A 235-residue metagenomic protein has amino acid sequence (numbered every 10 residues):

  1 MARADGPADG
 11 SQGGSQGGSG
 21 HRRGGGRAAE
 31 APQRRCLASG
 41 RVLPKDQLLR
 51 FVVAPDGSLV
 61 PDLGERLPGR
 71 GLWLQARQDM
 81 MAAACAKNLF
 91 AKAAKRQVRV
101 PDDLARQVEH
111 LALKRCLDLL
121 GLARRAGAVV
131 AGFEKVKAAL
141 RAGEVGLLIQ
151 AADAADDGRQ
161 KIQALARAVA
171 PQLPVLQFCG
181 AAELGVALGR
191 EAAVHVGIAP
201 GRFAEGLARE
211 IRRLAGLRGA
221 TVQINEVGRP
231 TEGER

Functional and structural regions predicted by a protein language model:
M1-A8, R35-A38, E144, Q160-L173: Short helix-coil boundary/hinge micro-motifs
M1-K87, K92, R96: N-terminal cysteine/histidine-rich coordination modules
A29-C36, G69, V130-F133, D156-R159 (+2 more regions): Amphipathic alpha-helical transducer elements in NTP-driven molecular machines
P44, L113, G121-R125, L140-R141 (+5 more regions): Signal for well-folded cores of large energy- and translation-related assemblies
R70-G71, A126-G127, V145-L147, A170-P174 (+1 more regions): Short active-site oxyanion
D79-A151, A155-G158: Extended interfacial segments that mediate partner engagement and assembly in macromolecular machines
A170-A215: Short basic, glycine-rich beta-strand/loop surfaces that mediate nucleic-acid
I224-R235: Charge-patterned, long linear interaction tracts outside catalytic cores
